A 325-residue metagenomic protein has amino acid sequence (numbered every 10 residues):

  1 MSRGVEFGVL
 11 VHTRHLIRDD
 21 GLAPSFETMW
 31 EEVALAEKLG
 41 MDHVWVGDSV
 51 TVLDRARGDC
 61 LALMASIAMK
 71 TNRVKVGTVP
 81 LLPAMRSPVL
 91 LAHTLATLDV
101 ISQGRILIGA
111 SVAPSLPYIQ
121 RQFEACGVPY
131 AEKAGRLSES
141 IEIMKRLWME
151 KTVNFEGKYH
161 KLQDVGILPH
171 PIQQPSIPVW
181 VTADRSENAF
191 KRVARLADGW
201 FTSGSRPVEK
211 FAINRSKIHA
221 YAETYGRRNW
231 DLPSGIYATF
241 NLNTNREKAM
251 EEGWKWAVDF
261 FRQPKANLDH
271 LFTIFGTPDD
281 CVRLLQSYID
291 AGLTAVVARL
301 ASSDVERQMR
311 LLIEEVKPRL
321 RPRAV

Functional and structural regions predicted by a protein language model:
M1-G21, L116-I119, H160-I177, R246-F272: N-terminal small/glycine-rich loop or linker at the start of catalytic domains across soluble metabolic enzymes
M1-K70, P175-I177: N-terminal beta1-alpha1-beta2 module of alpha/beta enzyme domains
S2, E37-K38, M64-N72, L95 (+4 more regions): Acidic (Asp/Glu)-rich catalytic clusters
S2-P24, A84-N154, E209-A212: Flexible, glycine-rich active-site loops centered on histidine and acidic residues that chelate a metal or position
F7-V11, V44-V46, V76-T78, I106-A110 (+4 more regions): Hydrophobic faces of well-ordered beta-strands that scaffold small-molecule active sites in alpha/beta enzyme cores
T13-E27, L81-P88, P175-R185, L268-D279: Active-site mouth loops of central-metabolism enzymes
R57-T78, R136, S140, I313-V325: Alpha-helix-loop-beta-strand connector modules within alpha/beta enzyme cores
I67, L98, M144, V179 (+5 more regions): Conserved, mostly hydrophobic/aromatic
